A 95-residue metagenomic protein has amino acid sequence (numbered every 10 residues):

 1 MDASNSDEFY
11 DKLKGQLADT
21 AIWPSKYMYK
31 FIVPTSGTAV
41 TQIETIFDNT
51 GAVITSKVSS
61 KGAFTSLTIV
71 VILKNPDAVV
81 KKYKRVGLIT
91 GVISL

Functional and structural regions predicted by a protein language model:
M1-S66, I72-L95: Long, contiguous binding/interaction regions
